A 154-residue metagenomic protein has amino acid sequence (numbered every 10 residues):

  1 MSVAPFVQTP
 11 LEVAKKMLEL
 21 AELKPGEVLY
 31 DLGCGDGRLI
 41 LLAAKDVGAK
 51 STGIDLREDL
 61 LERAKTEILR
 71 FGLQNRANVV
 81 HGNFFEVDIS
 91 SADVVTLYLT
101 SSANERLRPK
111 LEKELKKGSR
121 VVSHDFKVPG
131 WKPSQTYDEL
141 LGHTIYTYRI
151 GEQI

Functional and structural regions predicted by a protein language model:
M1-V28: S-adenosyl-L-methionine
G33-G37: Class I SAM-dependent methyltransferase "Motif I" SAM/SAH-binding loop
R38-V47: Conserved SAM-binding loop of SAM-dependent methyltransferases across substrates and taxa, primarily the Class I
K50-D55: Conserved SAM-binding motif I beta-strand of class I
L61-S91: S-adenosyl-L-methionine
S90-R106: A short SAM/SAH-binding and catalytic strip from SAM-dependent methyltransferases
S102-I154: C-terminal substrate-binding/active-site "lid" region of AdoMet-derived donor-dependent transferases
